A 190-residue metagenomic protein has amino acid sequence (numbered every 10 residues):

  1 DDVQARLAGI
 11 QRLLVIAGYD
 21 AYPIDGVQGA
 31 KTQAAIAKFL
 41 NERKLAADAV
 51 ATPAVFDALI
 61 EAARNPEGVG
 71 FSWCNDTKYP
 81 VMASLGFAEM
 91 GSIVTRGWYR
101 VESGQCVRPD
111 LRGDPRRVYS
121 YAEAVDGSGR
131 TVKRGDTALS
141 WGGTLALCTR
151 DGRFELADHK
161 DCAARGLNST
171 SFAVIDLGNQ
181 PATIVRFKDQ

Functional and structural regions predicted by a protein language model:
D1-Q190: Cell-envelope/ECM-targeting effectors and their regulatory/trafficking segments
